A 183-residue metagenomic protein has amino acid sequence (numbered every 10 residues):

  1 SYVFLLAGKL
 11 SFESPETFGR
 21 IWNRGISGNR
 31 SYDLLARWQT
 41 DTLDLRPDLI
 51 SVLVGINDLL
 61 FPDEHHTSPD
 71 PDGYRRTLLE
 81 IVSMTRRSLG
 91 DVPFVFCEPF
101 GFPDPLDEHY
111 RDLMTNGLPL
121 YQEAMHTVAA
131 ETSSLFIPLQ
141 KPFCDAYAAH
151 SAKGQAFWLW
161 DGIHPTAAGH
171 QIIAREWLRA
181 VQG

Functional and structural regions predicted by a protein language model:
S1-Y2: Glycine- and acidic-residue-enriched helix-capping/strand-helix junction motifs
L5-R20, N29-G183: Alpha-helical cap/lid subdomain in secreted, periplasmic, or secretory-pathway luminal O-acyl-processing enzymes
G25-S27: Short, solvent-exposed turn/loop segments enriched in Gly/Ser/Thr/Pro and often Arg
